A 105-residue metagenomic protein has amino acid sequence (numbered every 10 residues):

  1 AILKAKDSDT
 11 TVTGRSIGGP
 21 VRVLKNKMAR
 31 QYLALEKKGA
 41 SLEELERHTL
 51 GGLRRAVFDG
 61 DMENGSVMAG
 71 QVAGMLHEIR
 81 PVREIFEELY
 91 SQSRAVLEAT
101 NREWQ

Functional and structural regions predicted by a protein language model:
A1-Q105: Conserved active-site-proximal phosphate/metal-binding subdomains
